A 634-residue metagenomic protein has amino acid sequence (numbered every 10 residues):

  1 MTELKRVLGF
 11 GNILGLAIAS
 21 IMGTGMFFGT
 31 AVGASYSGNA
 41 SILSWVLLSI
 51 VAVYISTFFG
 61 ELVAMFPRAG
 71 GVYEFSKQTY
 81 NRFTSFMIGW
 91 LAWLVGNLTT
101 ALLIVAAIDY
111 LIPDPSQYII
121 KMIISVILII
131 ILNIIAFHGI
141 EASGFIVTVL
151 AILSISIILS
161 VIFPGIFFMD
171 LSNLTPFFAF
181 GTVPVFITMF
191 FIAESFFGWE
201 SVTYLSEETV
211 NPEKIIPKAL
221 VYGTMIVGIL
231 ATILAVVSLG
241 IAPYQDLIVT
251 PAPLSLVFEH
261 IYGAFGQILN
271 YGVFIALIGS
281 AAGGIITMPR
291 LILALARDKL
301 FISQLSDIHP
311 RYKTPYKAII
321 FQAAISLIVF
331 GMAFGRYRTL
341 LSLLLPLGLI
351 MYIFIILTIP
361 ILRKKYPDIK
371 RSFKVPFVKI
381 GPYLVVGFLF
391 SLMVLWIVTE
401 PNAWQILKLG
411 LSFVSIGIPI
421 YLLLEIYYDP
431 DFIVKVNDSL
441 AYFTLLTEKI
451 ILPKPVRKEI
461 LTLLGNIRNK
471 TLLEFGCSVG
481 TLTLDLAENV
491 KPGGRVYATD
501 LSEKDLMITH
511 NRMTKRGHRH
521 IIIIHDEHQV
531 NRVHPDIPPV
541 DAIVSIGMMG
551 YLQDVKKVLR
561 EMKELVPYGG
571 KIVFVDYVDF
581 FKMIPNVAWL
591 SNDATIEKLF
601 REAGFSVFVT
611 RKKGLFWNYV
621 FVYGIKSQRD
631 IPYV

Functional and structural regions predicted by a protein language model:
M1, E74-T79, L103-I124, I157 (+5 more regions): Helix-loop-helix connectors at the membrane interface of multi-pass transporters/channels
M1-G29, Y36-A40, V53-T57, A69: Membrane-interface "cap" regions at the ends of multi-pass membrane proteins
E3-L4, N39-I42, P115-I120, T148-Y271: Helix-loop-helix junctions that connect adjacent transmembrane segments in multi-pass membrane transporters
V32-Y36, S44, V53-I129, N133-F137 (+2 more regions): Hydrophobic transmembrane alpha-helices that form the core helical bundles of multi-pass secondary transporters
E74-F75, N81, P113-S116, M189 (+3 more regions): TM-loop-TM module centered on a large, flexible mid-protein loop between adjacent transmembrane helices in multi-pass
I108, K121-F168, A179-T182, L220-M225 (+3 more regions): Membrane-interface loop-to-helix entry segments
I146, L305-Y312, Y352-N402: C-terminal membrane-solvent junction of multi-pass transporters and transport-like membrane proteins
K379-K435: A generic transmembrane alpha-helix motif of multi-pass inner-membrane proteins
